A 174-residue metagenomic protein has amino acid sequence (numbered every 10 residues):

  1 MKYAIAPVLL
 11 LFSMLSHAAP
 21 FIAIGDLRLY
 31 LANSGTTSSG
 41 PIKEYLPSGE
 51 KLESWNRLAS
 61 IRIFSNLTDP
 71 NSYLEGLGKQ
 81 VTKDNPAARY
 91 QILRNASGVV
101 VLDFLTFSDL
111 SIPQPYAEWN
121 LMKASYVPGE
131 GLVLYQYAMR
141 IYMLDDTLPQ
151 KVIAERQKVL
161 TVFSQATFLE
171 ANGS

Functional and structural regions predicted by a protein language model:
M1-A4: Positively charged n-region of N-terminal signal peptides that target proteins for export
S13-L15: N-terminal signal peptide c-region/cleavage motif recognized by signal peptidases
A18-A23: Cleaved targeting-peptide boundary
L27-N66: Secretory pathway targeting signatures of secreted, lumenal, and periplasmic proteins
A59-V101: Mid-chain, structured segments of secreted extracytoplasmic proteins
K83-S125: Signature of long, low-cysteine stretches enriched in small and polar/charged residues
S108, A117-D146: A short, solvent-exposed beta-edge/loop patch
V133-S174: Surface-exposed amphipathic alpha-helical segments
